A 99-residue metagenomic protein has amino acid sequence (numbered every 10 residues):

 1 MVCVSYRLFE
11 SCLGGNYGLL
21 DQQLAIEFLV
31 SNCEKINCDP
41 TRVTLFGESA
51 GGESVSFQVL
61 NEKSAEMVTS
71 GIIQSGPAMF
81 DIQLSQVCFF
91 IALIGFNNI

Functional and structural regions predicted by a protein language model:
M1-N98: Serine-hydrolase-like catalytic core of hydrolytic proteins
